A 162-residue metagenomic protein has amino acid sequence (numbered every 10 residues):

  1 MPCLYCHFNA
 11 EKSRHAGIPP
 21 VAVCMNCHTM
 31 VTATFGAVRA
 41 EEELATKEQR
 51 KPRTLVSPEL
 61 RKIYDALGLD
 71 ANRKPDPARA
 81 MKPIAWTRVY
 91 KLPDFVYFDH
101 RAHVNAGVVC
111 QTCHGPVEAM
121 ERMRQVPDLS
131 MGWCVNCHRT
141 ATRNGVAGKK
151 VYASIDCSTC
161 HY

Functional and structural regions predicted by a protein language model:
M1-A37: Extracytoplasmic/periplasmic/luminal assembly and interaction segments in envelope/secretory/respiratory proteins
M1-L4, V31-Y162: C-type cytochrome heme-c attachment and multiheme electron-transfer modules
